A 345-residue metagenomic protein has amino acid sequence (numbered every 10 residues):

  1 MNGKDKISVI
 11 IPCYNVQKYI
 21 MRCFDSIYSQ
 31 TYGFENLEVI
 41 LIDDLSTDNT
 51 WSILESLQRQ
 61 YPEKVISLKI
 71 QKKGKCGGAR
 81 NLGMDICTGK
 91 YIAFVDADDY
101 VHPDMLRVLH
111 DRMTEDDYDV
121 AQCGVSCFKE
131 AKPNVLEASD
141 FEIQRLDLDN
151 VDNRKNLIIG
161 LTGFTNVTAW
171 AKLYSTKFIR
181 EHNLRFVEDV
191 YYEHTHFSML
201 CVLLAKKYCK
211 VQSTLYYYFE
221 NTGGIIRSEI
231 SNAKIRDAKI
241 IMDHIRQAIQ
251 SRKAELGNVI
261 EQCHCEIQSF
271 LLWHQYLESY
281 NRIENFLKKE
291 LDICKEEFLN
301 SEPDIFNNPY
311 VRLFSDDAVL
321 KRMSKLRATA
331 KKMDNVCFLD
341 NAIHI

Functional and structural regions predicted by a protein language model:
M1, Y118, S279-I345: Membrane-interface aromatic/basic loop that binds lipid-linked glycans or pyrophosphate carriers, typified by
D5-S8, E38, H196: Cell-envelope/extracellular polymer assembly enzymes that use nucleotide-activated donors
V16-S29: Short, well-formed alpha-helical segments that are part of the catalytic scaffolds of diverse glycosyltransferases
S26, D43-I53, K72: A conserved acidic beta->alpha catalytic loop
E35-L45, I66-I70, A97: Short beta-strand/loop segment that forms part of the nucleotide-sugar
I70-C87: Glycine-rich, basic loop-to-helix element that forms the pyrophosphate-binding segment of sugar-nucleotide handling
A79, A97-V211, Y218-A233: Donor-binding/catalytic cores of nucleotide-activated saccharide and glycerol-phosphate transferases/polymerases
I92: Short aromatic/hydrophobic "clamp" motif used to bind/position activated sugar donors
